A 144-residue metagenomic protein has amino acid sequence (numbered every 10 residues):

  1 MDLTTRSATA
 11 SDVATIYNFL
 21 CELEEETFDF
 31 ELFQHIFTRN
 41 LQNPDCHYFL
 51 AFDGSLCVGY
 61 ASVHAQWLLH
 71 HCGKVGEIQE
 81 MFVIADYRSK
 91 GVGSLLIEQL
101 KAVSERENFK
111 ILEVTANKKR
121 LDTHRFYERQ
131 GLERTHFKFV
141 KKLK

Functional and structural regions predicted by a protein language model:
L3, S7-G73, Q79, I97 (+1 more regions): Acetyl-CoA-dependent GNAT
A8, M81-V83, A116: Hydrophobic adenine-recognition pocket in adenosine-nucleotide-binding enzymes
C46, R134-F139: Short hydrophobic/aromatic beta-strand or adjacent loop that forms the aromatic wall/cage of a ligand/substrate-binding
G73-A85, F137: Conserved acetyl-CoA binding element of GNAT-fold acetyltransferases
E80-V83, S89-A102, R129: Conserved acetyl-CoA-binding loop-helix of GNAT-fold acetyltransferases
S94, K118-H136: Conserved active-site alpha-helix within GNAT-family acetyltransferase domains
I97, S104-T115: Conserved GNAT acetyl-CoA-binding A-motif
